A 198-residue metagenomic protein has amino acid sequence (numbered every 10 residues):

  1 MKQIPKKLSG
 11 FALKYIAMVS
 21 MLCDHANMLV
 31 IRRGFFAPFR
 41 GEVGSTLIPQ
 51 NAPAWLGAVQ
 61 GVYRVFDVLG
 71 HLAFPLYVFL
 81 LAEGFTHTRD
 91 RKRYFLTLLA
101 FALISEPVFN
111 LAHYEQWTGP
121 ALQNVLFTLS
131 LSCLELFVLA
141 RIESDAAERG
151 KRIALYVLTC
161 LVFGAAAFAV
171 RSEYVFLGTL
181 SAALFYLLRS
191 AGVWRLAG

Functional and structural regions predicted by a protein language model:
M1-G198: Alpha-helical transmembrane segments and their immediate juxtamembrane cytosolic regions
